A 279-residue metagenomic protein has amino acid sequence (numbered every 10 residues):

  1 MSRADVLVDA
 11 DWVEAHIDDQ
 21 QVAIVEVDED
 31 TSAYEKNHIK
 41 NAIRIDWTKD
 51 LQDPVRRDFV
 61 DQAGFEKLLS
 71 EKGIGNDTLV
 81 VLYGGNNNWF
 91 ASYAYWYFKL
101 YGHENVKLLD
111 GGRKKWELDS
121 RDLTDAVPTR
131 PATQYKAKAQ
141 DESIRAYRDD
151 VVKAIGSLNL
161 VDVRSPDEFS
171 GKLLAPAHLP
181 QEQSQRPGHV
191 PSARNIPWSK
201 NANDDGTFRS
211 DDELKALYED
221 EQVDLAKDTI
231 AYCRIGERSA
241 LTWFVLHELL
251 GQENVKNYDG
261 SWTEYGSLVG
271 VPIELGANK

Functional and structural regions predicted by a protein language model:
M1-S32, N88, R113-Q185, I273 (+1 more regions): Flexible, polar/low-complexity N-terminal or interdomain linker segments that lie immediately upstream of folded
S2, E253-K279: Extended hydrophobic/aromatic segments used for targeting, binding, or gating
Y34-N41: Glycine-rich loop at the start of a catalytic domain that most often binds anionic cofactors/ligands
K49-V80, R194-D228: Helix-loop module immediately N-terminal to the HCX5R catalytic loop in PTP-like cysteine phosphatase domains
D53, F59-I155, K172-L173, G188 (+1 more regions): Thiolate-centered catalytic microenvironments shared by cysteine-dependent enzyme domains
L160, R164-L217: A mid-sequence, solvent-exposed acidic-amphipathic segment
I230-R238, E264: Small/polar glycine-rich anion-binding or flexible loop at a beta-alpha turn
